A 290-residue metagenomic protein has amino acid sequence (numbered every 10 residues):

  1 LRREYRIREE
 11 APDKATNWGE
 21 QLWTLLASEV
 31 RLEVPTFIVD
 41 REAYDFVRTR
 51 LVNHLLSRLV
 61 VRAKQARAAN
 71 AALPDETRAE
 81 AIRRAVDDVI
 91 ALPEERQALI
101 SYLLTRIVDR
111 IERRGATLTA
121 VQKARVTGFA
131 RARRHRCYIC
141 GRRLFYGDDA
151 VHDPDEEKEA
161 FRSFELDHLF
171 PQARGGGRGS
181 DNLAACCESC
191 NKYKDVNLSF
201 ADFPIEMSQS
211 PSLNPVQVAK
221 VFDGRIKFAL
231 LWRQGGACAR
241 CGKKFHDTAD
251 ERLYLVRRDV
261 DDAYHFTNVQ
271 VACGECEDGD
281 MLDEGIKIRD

Functional and structural regions predicted by a protein language model:
L1-H135, V151, F161, A184: Mixed-charge, low-complexity interaction segments
A98-V151, A173-G175, E206-A237: Short, charged surface segments at domain edges that flank catalytic/cofactor-binding sites
C137-G141, C187-C190, C238-C241, C273-C276: Short cysteine-rich clusters marking metal-coordination/redox-active sites
L144-L183, K243-V271: Histidine-centered nuclease catalytic patch
F161-R162, L169-S189, N197-S212: Glycine- and acidic-residue-rich phosphate-binding/metal-coordinating active-site segment common to enzymes that handle
P171-E188, P215-F228, H265-D280: Short Fe-S-cluster ligation motifs
L183-I205, V269-D290: Short Cys/His-centered divalent metal-binding micro-motifs
R225-D290: Long, contiguous alpha-helical scaffold regions
